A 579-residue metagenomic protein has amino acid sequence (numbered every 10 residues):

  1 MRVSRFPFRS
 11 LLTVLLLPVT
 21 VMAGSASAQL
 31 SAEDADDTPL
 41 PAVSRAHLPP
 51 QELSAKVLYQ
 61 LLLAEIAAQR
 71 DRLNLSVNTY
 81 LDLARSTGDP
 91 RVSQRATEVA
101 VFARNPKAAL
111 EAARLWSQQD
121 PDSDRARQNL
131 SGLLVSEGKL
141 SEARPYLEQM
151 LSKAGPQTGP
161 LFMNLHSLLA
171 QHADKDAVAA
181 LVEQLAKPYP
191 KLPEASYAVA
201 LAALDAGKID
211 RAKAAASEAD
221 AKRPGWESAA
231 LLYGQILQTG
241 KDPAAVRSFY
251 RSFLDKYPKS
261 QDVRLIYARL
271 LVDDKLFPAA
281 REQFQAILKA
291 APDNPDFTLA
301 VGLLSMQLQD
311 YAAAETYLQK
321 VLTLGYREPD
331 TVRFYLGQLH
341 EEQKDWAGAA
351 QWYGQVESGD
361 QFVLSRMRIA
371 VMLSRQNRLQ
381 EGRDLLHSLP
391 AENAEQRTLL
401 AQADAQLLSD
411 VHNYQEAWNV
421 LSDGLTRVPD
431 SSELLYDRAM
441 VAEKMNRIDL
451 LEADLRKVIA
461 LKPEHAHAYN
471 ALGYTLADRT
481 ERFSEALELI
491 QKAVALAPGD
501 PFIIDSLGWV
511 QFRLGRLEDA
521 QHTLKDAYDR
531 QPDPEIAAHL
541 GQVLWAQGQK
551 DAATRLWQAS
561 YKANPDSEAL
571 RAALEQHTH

Functional and structural regions predicted by a protein language model:
R2-L12: Bacterial N-terminal signal peptides that target proteins for export
L12-M22: Bacterial N-terminal signal peptides
T20-S25, A64: Short, intrinsically disordered, low-complexity terminal segments
S25-L40: Cleaved targeting-peptide boundary
L30, R45-R72, S76-H579: Alpha-solenoid helical repeat scaffolds
